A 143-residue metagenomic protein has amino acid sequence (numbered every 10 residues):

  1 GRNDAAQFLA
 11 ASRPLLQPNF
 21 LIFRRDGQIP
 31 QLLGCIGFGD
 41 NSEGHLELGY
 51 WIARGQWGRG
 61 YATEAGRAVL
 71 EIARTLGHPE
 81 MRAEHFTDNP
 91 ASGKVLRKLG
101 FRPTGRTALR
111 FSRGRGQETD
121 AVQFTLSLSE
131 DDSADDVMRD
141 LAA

Functional and structural regions predicted by a protein language model:
G1-P18: Active-site rim helix/loop that mediates acceptor-substrate recognition in acyltransferases
N19, F23-A143: Acyl-donor (CoA/ACP) binding surface of acyl/acetyltransferases
